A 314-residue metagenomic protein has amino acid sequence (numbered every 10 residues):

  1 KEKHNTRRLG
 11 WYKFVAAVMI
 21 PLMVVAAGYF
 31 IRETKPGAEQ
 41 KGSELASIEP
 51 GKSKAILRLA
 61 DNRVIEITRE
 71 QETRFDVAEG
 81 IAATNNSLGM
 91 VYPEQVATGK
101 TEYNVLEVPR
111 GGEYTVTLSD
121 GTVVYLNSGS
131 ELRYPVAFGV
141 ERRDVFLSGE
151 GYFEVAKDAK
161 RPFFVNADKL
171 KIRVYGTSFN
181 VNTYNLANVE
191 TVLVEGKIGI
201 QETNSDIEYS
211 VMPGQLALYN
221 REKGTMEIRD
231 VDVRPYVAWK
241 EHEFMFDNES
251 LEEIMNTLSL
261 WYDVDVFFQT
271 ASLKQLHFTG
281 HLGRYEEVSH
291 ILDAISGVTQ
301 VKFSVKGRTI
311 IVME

Functional and structural regions predicted by a protein language model:
K3-F14, V25-E314: A residue-level detector for the "anchor" residue at the start of short, highly conserved motifs
M19-V24: Hydrophobic alpha-helical targeting segments used for export or membrane insertion
